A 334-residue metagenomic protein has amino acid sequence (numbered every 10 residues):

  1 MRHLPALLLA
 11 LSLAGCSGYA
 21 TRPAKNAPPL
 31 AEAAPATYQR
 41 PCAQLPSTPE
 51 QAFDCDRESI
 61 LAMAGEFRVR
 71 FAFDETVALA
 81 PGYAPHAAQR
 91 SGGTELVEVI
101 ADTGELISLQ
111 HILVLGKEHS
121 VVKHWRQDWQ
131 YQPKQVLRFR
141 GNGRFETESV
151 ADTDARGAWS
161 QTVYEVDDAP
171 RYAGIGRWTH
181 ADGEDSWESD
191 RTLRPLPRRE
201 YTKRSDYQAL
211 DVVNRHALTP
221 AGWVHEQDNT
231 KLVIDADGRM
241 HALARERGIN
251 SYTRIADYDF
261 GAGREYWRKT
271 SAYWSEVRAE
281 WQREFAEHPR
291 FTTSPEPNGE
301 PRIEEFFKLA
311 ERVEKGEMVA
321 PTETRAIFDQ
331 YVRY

Functional and structural regions predicted by a protein language model:
M1-L4: Positively charged n-region of N-terminal signal peptides that target proteins for export
A6-G15: Bacterial N-terminal signal peptides
S17-Y19: Bacterial signal peptide processing site
E50-E66: N-terminal helix-cap/turn-to-beta initiation motif at the start of protein domains
L79-A80, D102-G143: N-terminal intrinsically disordered, cationic/polar leader segments that include organellar targeting peptides
P85-A87, S91-A101, Q110, R126-D128 (+2 more regions): Hydrophobic/aromatic beta-strand elements that line small-molecule binding cavities or substrate pockets in beta-rich
R156-D211, K231: Short helix-loop boundary/capping segments
Q208-Y334: Acidic, serine/threonine-rich low-complexity disordered tracts
